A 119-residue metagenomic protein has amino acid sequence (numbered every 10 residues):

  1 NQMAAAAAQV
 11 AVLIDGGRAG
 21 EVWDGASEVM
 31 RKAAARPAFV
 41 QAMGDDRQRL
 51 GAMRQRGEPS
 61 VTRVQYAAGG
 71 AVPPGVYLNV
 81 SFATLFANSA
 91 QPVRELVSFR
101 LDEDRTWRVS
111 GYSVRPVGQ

Functional and structural regions predicted by a protein language model:
A4-A5, G20-N79: Short solvent-exposed beta->alpha transition segments
A5-A7, D15, A90-P92: Short, surface-exposed loop/turn motifs at beta-strand boundaries within globular domains
V10, I14-E21: Short helix-adjacent coil turns
V12-L13, V29, V97-F99: Alpha-helical interaction segments
T62-Q119: Exposed beta-sheet edge and beta->alpha loop/turn motif
